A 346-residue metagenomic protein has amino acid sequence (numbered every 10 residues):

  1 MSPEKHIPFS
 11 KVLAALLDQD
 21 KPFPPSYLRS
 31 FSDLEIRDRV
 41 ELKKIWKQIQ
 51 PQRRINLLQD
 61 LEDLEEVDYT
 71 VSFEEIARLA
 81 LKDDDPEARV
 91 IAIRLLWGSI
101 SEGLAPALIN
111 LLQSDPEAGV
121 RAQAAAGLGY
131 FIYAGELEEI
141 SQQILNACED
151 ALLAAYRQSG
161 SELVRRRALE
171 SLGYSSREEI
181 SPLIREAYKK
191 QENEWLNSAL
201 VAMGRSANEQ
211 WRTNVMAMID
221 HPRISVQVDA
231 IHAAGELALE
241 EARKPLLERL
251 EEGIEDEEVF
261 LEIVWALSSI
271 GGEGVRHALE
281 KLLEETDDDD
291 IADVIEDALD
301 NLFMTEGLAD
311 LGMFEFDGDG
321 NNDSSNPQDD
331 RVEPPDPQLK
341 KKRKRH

Functional and structural regions predicted by a protein language model:
M1-Y69, N321-H346: N-terminal alpha-helical scaffold/docking segments in eukaryotic complex subunits
A14-L34, K44-K47, I55-D68, L79 (+13 more regions): Structural detector for internal amphipathic alpha-helices that build alpha-solenoid repeat scaffolds
D20, I49-Q50, D84-D85, P116-E117 (+5 more regions): Short inter-helical turns and helix N-cap capping residues of alpha-solenoid HEAT/ARM repeat scaffolds
L42-W46, S114, A155-S159, G253: Helix-loop junctions that connect tandem helical modules in alpha-solenoid scaffolds
T70-A77, L104-L112, I140-L152, A187 (+4 more regions): HEAT/HEAT-like alpha-solenoid repeats
P106, P182, M216, K244-L247: Register-specific detector for alpha-helical tandem repeat solenoids, activating on a conserved position within each
E280-H346: Eukaryotic acidic, Ser/Thr-rich intrinsically disordered low-complexity regions
